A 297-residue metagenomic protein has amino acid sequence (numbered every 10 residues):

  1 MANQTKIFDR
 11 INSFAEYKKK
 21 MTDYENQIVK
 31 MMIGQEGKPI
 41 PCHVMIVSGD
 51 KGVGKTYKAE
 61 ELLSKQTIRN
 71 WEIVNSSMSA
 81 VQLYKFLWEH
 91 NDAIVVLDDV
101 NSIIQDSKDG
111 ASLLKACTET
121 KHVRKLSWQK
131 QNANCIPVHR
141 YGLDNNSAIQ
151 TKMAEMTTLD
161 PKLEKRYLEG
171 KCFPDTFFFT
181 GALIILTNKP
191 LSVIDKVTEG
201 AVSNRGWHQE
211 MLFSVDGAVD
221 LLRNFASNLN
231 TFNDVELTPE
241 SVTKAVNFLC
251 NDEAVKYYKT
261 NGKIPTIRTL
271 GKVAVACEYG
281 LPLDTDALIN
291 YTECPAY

Functional and structural regions predicted by a protein language model:
A2-K38: N-terminal pre-Walker A segment at the start of P-loop NTPase domains
K38-K58: Walker A/P-loop nucleotide-binding motif
C42-I46, N70-W71, I94, A182: Residue-level preference for the first positions of well-ordered beta-strands
V53, K65-V95, V100-S107: AAA+/P-loop NTPase substrate/partner-engagement loops
N91-V95, D175-I185: Loop/turn-to-beta-strand initiation segments
D106-F178: Conserved catalytic/switch belt of AAA+ P-loop NTPases
D195-G217: A short helix-turn-beta junction within AAA+ P-loop NTPase domains corresponding to the substrate/partner-engaging
V219-A296: Conserved AAA+ ATPase small/helical "lid" subdomain
